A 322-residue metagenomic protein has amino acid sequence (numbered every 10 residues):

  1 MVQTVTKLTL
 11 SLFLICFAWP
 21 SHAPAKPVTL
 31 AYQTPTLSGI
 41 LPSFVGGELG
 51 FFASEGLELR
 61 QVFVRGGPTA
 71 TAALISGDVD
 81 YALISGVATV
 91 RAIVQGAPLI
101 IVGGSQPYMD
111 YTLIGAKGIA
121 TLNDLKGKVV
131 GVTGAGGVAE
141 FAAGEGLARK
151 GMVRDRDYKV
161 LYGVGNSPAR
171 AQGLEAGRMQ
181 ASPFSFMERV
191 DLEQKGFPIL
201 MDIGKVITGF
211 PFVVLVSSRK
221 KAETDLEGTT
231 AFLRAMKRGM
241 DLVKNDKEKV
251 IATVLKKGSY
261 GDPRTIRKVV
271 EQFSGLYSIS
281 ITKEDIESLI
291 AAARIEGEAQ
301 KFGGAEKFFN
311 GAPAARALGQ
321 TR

Functional and structural regions predicted by a protein language model:
M1-V5: N-terminal secretory signal peptides that target proteins for export/translocation
K7-A18: Bacterial N-terminal signal peptides
W19-A25: Sec/Tat signal peptide C-region and signal peptidase I cleavage site
K26-N166, R170-A176, Q180-F186, F197-G209: Short, glycine-/small- and polar/acidic-enriched structural segments that line small-molecule recognition paths
G46, G86, F141, L215 (+2 more regions): A generic alpha-helix surface/boundary motif
V87-A88, N166-K257: Pocket-lining segment of extracytoplasmic ligand-binding domains
E223-A299: Secondary-structure end/capping motifs
R294-R322: Conserved C-terminal helix/tail region of periplasmic/extracytoplasmic solute-binding proteins
